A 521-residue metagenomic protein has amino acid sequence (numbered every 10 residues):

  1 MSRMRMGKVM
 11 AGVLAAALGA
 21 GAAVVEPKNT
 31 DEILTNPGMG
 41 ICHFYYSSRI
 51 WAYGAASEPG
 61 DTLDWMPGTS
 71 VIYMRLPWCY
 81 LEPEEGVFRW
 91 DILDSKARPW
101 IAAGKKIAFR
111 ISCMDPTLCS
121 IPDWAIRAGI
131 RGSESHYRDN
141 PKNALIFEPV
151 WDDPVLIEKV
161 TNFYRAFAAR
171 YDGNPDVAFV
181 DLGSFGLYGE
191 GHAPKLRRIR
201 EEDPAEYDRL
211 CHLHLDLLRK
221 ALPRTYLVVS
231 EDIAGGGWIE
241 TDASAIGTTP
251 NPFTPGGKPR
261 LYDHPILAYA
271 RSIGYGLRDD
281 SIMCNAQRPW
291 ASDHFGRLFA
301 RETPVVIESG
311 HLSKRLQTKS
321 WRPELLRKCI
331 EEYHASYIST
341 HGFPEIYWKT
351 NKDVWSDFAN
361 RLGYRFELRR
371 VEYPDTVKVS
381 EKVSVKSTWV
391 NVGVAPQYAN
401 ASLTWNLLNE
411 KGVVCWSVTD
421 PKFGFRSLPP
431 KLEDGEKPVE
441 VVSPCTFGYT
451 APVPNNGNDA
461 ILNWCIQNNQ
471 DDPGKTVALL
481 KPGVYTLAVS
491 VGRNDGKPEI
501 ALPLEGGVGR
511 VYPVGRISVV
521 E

Functional and structural regions predicted by a protein language model:
M1-M10: Bacterial N-terminal signal peptides that target proteins for export
L14, L18-G19: Hydrophobic core
V24-L156, F295-E331, A335-K349: N-terminal substrate-binding region of glycoside hydrolase catalytic domains
I72, W100, F167, V180 (+1 more regions): Conserved, mostly hydrophobic/aromatic
S135-L156, T161-E201: Active-site groove signature of glycoside hydrolases
S184-L217, A221, V228-F299: Substrate-binding cleft/loops of secretory-pathway carbohydrate-active enzymes
T248-E372: Substrate-binding cleft of secreted/luminal carbohydrate-active enzymes
A359-E521: Extracellular/luminal regions of secreted and cell-surface proteins that mediate adhesion/ECM remodeling
